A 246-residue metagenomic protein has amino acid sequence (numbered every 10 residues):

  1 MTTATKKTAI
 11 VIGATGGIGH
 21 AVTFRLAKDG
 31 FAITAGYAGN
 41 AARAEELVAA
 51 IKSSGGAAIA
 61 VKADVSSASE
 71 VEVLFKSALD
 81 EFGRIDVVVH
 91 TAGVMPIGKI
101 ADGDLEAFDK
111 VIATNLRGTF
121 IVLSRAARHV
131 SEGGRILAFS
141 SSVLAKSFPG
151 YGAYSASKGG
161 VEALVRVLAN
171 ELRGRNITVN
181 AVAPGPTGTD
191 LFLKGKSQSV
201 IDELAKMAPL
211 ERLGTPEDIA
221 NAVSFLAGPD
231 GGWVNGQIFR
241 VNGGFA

Functional and structural regions predicted by a protein language model:
T15-G16: Conserved glycine-rich cofactor-binding loop
F31-E46: Conserved glycine-rich Rossmann-like NAD(P)H-binding loop of the short-chain dehydrogenase/reductase
K99-I100, D104-I112, F192, L204: Substrate-binding pocket helix/loop in short-chain dehydrogenase/reductase
G103, S147-S155, V167: Active-site loop-to-helix junction immediately N-terminal to the catalytic Tyr of the SDR YXXXK motif in Rossmann-fold
L123, S157: Active-site helix of classical SDR
R128, N170-G174, G232: Alpha-helical segment proximal to the catalytic Tyr-Lys
K146, K206, S224, N235-A246: Short C-terminal tail/terminal secondary-structure segment of NAD(P)H-dependent dehydrogenase/reductase domains
